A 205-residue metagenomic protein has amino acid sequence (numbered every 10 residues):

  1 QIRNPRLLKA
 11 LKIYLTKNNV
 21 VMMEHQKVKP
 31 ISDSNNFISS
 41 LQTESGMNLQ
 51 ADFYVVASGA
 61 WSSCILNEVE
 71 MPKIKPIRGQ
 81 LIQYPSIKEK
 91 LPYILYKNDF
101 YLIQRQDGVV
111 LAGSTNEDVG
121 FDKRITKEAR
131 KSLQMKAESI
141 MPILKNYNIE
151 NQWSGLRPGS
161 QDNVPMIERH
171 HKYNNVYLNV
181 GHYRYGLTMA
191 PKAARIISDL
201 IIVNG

Functional and structural regions predicted by a protein language model:
Q1-S45, L49, F53: Helical element adjacent to the flavin cofactor pocket in flavoenzyme catalytic cores
I2-R6, P158, T188-M189: Substrate-binding strand-loop-helix patch in Rossmann-like NAD(P)-dependent oxidoreductase/epimerase domains
P5, Q26, G59-A60, P191: Alpha-helix N-cap/helix-start capping motif
K9, I13, K17, N67 (+3 more regions): Short, well-ordered alpha-helices that flank and scaffold nucleotide-derived cofactor binding pockets
M23, V55, Y177-N179: Hydrophobic/aromatic beta-strand patches that form the interior of the parallel beta-sheet core in alpha/beta enzyme
H25-Q26, E150-Q152, N179: Conserved beta-strand termini and adjacent loop/short-helix elements that scaffold enzyme active sites in alpha/beta
D33, S39, H171-G205: C-terminal lid/capping helical subdomain adjacent to the catalytic/cofactor pocket in oxidative enzymes
F53-N175: Active-site substrate-recognition segment that forms the wall of the catalytic cavity or substrate channel
